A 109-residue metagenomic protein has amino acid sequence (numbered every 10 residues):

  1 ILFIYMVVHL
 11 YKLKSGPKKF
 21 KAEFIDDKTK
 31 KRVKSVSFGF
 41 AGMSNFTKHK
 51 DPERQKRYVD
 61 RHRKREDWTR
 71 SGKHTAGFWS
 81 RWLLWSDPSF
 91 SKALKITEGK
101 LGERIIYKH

Functional and structural regions predicted by a protein language model:
F3-H109: Arg/Lys-rich, low-complexity, intrinsically disordered basic segments
